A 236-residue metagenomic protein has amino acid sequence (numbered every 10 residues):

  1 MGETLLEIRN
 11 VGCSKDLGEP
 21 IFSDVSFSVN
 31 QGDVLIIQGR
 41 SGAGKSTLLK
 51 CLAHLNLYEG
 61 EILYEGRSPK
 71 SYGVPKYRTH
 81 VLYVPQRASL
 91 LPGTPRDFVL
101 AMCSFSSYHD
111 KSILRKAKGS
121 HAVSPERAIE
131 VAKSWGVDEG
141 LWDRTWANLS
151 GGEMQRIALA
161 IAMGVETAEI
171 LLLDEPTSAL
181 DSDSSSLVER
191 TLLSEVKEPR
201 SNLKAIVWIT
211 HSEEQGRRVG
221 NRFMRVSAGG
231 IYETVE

Functional and structural regions predicted by a protein language model:
M1-D24: A short, flexible loop at the N-terminus of ABC-type nucleotide-binding domains that lies
Q38-R40: The feature captures the beta-strand-to-loop junction immediately N-terminal to the Walker
L52-A53: Helix-to-loop junction immediately C-terminal to a conserved catalytic motif
L57-P69, Y77: Conserved ABC transporter NBD signature motif
G93-R127: Q-loop/switch helix immediately C-terminal to the Walker
L114-L141, M163: Conserved ABC ATPase "signature" region
T145-L149, E153: Conserved ABC ATPase signature
L171-E175: Catalytic Walker B motif of ABC-type/P-loop ATPase nucleotide-binding domains
